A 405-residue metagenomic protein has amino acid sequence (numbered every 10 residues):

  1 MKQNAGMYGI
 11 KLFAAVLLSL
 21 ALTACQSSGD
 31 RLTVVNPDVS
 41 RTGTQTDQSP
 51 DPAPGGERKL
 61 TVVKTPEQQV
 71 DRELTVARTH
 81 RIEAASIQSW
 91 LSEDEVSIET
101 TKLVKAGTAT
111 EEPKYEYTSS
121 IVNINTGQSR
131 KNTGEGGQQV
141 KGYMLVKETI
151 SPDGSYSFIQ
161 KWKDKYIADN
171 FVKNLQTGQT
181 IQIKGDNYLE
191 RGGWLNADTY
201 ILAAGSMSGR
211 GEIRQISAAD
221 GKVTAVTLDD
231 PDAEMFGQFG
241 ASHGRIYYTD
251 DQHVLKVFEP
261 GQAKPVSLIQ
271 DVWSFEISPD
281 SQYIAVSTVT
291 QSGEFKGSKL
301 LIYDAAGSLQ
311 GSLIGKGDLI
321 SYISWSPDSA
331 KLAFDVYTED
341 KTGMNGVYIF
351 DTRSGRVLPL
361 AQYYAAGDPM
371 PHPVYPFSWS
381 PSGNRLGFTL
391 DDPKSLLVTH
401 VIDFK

Functional and structural regions predicted by a protein language model:
K2-L32: Sec-dependent N-terminal signal peptides of Gram-positive bacterial secreted proteins and lipoproteins
C25-K405: Sequence signature of WD/YWTD-type beta-propeller architectures
